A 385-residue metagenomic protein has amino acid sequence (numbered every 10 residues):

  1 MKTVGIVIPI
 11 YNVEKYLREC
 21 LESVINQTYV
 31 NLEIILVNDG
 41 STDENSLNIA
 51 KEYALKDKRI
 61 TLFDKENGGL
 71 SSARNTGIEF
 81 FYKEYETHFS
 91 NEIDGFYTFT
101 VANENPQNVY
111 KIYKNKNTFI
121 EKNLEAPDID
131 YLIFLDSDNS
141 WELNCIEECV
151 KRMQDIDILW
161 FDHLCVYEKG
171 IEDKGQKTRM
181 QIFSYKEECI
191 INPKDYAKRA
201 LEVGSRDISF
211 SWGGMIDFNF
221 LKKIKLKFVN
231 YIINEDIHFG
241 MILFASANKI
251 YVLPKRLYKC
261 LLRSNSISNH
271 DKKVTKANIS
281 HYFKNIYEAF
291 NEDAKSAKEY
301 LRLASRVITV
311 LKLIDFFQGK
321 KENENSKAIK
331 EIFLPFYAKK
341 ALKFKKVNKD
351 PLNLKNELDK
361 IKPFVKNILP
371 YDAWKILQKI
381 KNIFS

Functional and structural regions predicted by a protein language model:
M1-K284: Nucleotide-sugar donor-binding/catalytic module of glycosyltransferases that assemble extracellular/cell-envelope
Y53, A200, F316, F364 (+2 more regions): Residues that form generic nucleotide/phosphate-binding pockets
Y82, I314-Q318, L342: Alpha-helical repeat scaffolds in large eukaryotic proteins
I156, N323-S385: Membrane-interface aromatic/basic loop that binds lipid-linked glycans or pyrophosphate carriers, typified by
I171-G175, A294, V365-I368: Short, flexible/disordered intra-domain loops and linkers
F228-V229, K320-E324: Inter-helical turn/loop segments and adjacent helix faces that build the functional surface of alpha-helical bundle
I237-A245, V307-L311, P335-K339: P-loop NTPase catalytic cores that bind/hydrolyze ATP
Y258-R263, N269-E322: Catalytic core of nucleotide-sugar-dependent glycosyltransferases
